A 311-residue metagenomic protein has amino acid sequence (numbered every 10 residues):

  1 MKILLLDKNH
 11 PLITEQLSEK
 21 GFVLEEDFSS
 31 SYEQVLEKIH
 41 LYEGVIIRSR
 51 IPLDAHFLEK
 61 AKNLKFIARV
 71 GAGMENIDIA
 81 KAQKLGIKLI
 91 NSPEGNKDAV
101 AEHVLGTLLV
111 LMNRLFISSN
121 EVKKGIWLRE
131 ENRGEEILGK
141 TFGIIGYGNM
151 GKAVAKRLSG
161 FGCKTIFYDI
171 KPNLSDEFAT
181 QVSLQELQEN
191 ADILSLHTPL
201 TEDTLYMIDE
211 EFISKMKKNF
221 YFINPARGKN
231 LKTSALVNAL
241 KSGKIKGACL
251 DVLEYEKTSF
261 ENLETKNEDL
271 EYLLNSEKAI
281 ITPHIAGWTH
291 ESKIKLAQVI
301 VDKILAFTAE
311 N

Functional and structural regions predicted by a protein language model:
M1, N132-K218: Rossmann-like dinucleotide/phosphate-binding beta-alpha-beta segment
M1-I90, L187-E189, D209-E211: An N-terminal-biased, well-structured beta-alpha scaffold segment characteristic of Rossmann-like dinucleotide-binding
E43-G44, F66, I193, Y221 (+2 more regions): Short, Asp-centered acidic motifs that coordinate Mg2+ and/or phosphate in catalytic or ligand-binding sites
R50, A72, D192, T198-L200 (+2 more regions): Short glycine-/small-residue-rich Rossmann-like dinucleotide-binding loops
P52, G73-N76, G95-N96, N149 (+1 more regions): Residue-level detector of alpha-helix initiation sites
L58, K62-K65, I77-L89, L196 (+1 more regions): Beta-strand-loop-alpha-helix segment that lines the small-molecule cofactor/substrate pocket of alpha/beta enzymes
L85, P93-T141, A153-K156, G160: Phosphate-binding beta-alpha-beta segment of Rossmann-like dinucleotide-binding domains, i.e., the NAD(P)
N219, P225-N311: Rossmann-like dinucleotide-binding domain for NAD(H)/NADP(H)
